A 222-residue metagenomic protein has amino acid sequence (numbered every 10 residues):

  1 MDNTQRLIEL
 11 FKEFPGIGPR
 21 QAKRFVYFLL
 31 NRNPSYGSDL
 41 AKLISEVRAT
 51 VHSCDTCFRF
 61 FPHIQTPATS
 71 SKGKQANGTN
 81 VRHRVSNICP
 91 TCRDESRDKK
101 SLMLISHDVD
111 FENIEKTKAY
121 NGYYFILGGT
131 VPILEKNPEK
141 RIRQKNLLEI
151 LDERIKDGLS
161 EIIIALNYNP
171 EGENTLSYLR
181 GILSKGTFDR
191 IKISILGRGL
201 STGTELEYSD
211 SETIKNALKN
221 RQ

Functional and structural regions predicted by a protein language model:
M1-P15, Y27: Extended, structured, electrostatic nucleic-acid-contact surfaces
T4-E9, R32-D55: Short Cys/His-rich Zn2+-coordinating modules
R6, Q21, N33, T117-Y120 (+1 more regions): Long C-terminal interaction/binding lobes of large macromolecular proteins
P15, P34, V47, H63 (+2 more regions): Conserved phosphate/pyrophosphate-binding and hydrolysis machinery centered on Walker-type P-loop NTPases, extending
A22, R93-L166: Extended interfacial segments that mediate partner engagement and assembly in macromolecular machines
L43-P67, K74-F111: Cys/His-rich short segments
Q65-V85, E153-G158, K185-K192: Short, basic, low-complexity termini and linkers enriched in Ser/Thr/Gly/Pro that act as targeting/leader peptides
